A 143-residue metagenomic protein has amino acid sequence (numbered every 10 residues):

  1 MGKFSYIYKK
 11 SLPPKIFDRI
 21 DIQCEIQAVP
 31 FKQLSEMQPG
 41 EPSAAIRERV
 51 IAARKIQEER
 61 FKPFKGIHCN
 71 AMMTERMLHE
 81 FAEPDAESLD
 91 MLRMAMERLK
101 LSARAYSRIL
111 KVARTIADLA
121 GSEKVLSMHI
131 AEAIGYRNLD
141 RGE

Functional and structural regions predicted by a protein language model:
M1-E143: Basic, amphipathic alpha-helical bundle interface domains used for macromolecular binding and assembly
